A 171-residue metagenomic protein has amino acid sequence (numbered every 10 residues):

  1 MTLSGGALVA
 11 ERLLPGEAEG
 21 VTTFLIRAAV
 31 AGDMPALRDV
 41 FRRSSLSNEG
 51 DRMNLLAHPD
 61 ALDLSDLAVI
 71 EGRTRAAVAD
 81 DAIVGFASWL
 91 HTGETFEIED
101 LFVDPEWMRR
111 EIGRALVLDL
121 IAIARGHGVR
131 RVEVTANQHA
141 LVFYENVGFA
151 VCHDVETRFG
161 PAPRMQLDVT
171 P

Functional and structural regions predicted by a protein language model:
T2-G32, T170-P171: Conserved N-terminal entry element of GNAT/NAT acetyltransferase domains
R38-L64: Conserved GNAT-fold acetyl-CoA-binding loop/helix
S65-A76, E97: A short helix-loop-beta-strand connector motif used in the catalytic cores of GNAT acetyltransferases and, in some
R73-G85: Conserved beta-hairpin
A82-L90, E97-F102: Conserved beta-strand in the GNAT
W107, E111-D119: Conserved acetyl-CoA pyrophosphate-binding loop and the N-cap/start of the following alpha-helix in GNAT-like
A124-N137: Conserved GNAT acetyl-CoA-binding A-motif
E133-T135, A150-Q166: Conserved catalytic-core motifs of GNAT/GCN5-like acyltransferases
